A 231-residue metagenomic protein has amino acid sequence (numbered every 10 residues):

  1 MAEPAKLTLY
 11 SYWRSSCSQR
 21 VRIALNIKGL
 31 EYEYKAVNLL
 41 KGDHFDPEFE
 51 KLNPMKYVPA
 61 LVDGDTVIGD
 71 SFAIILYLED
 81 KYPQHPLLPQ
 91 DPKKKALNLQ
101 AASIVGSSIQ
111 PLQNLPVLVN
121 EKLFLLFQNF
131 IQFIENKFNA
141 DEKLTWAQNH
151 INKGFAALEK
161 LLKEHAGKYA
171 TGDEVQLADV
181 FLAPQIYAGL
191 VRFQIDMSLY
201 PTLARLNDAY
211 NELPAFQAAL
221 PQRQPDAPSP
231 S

Functional and structural regions predicted by a protein language model:
M1-T145, N149, E164: GST-like domain detector, emphasizing the conserved glutathione-binding G-site in the N-terminal thioredoxin-like
L39-L40, Q176, Q224-P225: Conserved beta-strand edge residues that scaffold enzyme active sites
L61, N98, L158, D179 (+1 more regions): Residue-level signal for nonpolar/aromatic packing positions in well-ordered secondary structure
A101-V105, A204-Q217: Short, mixed-charge aromatic SLiMs
L112-P116, N129, Y169-L199, A204 (+1 more regions): GST superfamily/GST-like fold recognition
A147-G154, L158, L206: Alpha-helical packing segments of well-folded alpha/beta enzyme cores
F155-T171: Hydrophobic alpha-helical bundle segments that form small-molecule/ligand-binding pockets
F216-S231: C-terminal helix/juxtamembrane-tail motif
